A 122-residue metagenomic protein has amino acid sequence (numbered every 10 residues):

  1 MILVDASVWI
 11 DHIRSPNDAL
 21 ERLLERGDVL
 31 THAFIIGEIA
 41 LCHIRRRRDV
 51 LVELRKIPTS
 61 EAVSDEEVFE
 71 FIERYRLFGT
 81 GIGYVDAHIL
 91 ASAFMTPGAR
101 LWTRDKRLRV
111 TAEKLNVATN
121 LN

Functional and structural regions predicted by a protein language model:
M1-F34, A40-V52: Short, well-structured N-terminal submotif of metal-dependent ribonuclease cores
H12, D18, T59-N122: Active-site neighborhoods of divalent-metal-dependent phosphate/nucleic-acid chemistry enzymes
A33, G37, A87-L90: Non-catalytic, well-ordered alpha-helical scaffold segments
R47-I57, E67-V68: Ligand-binding grooves and catalytic loops that recognize ribose/phosphate and carbohydrate rings, and esterified lipid
